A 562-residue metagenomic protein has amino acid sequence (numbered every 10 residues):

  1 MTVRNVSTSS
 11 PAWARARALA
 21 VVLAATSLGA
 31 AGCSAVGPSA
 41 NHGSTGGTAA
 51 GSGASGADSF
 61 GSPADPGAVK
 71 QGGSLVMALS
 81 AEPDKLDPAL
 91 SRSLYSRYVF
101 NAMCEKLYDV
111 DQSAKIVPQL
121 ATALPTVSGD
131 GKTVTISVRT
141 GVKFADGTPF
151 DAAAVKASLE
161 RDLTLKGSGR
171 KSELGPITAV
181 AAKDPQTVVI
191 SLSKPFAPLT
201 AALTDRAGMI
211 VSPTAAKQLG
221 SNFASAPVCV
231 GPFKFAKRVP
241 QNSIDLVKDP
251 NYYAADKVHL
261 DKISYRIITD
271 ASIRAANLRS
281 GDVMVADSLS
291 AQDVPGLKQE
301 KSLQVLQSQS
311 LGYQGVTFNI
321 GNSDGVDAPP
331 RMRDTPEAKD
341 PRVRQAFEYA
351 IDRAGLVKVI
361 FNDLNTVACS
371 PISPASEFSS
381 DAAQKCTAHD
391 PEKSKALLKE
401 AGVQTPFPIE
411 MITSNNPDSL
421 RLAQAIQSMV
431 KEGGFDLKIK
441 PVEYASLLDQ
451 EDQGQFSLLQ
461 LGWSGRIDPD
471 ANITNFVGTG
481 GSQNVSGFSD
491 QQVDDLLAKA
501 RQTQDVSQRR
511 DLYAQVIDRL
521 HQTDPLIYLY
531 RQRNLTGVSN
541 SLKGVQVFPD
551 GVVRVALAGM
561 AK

Functional and structural regions predicted by a protein language model:
R4, L75-V127, E160, V228: N-terminal lobe/hinge region of extracytoplasmic solute-binding protein
A68, P125, R342-Q345, V357 (+3 more regions): Extracytoplasmic/peripheral linker and loop segments enriched in polar/acidic and small residues with frequent Thr/Pro
S137, S172-A215: Surface-exposed binding/hinge segments that line and control ligand-binding clefts or catalytic entry sites
D151-S158, P185-S191, G231-P232, L260-K262 (+4 more regions): Alpha-helical secondary-structure segments
T204-V258, K262: Gly/Pro-rich hinge or "lid" segments in bacterial periplasmic/extracellular proteins
N251-G296, N415, D436: Ligand-site clamp/hinge motif
G312, V316-G325, S446-Q502, P549-V552: Acidic-aromatic pocket-rim loops
T366-E400, D418: Structural transition elements
